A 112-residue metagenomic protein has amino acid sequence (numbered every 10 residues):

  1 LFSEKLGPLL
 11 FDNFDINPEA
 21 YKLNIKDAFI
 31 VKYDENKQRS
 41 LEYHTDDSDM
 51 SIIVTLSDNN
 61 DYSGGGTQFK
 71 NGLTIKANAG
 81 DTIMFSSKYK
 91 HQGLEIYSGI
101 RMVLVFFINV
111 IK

Functional and structural regions predicted by a protein language model:
L1-T82, K88-K112: Fe(II)/2-oxoglutarate oxygenase catalytic core
